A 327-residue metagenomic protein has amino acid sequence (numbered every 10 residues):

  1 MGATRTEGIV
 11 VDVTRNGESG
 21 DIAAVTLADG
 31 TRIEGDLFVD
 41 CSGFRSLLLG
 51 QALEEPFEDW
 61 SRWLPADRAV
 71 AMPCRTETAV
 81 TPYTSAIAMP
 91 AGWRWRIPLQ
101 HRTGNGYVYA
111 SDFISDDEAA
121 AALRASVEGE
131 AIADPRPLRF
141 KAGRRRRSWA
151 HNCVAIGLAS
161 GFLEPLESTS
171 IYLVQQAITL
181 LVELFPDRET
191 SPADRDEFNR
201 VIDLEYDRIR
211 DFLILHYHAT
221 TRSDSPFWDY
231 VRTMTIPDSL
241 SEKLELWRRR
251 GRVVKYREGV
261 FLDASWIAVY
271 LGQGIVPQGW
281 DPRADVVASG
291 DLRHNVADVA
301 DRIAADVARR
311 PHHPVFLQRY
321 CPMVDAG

Functional and structural regions predicted by a protein language model:
M1, L123-E128, L158, I303 (+1 more regions): Hydrophobic, Leu/Ile/Phe/Ala-enriched alpha-helical segments that form helix-helix packing faces
M1-V127, I178: Predominantly flavin-linked oxidoreductase catalytic cores and closely associated redox partners
T4-T6, A133-R136, V154: General small-molecule cofactor/ligand-binding pocket signal
N16-A23, R147-H151, T221-R222: A short, glycine/Asx- and small/polar-enriched loop/turn that sits immediately N-terminal to a beta-strand
M89-K141, A159-L173, L184-S191: Conserved FAD/dinucleotide-binding core of flavoprotein oxidoreductases
G143-R208: Conserved mid-domain beta->alpha element of the FAD-binding
E183-G327: Long, low-complexity C-terminal extensions of enzymes
